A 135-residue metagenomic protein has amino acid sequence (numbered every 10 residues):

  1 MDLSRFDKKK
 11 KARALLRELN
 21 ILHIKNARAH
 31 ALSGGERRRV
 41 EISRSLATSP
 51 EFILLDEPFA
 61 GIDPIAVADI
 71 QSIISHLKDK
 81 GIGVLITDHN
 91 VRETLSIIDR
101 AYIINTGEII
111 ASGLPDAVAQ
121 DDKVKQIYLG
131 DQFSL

Functional and structural regions predicted by a protein language model:
R5-I24, S75: Conserved ABC ATPase "signature" region
R28-L32, E36: Conserved ABC ATPase signature
I42: Hydrophobic anchor residue at the start of the ABC signature
S49: Conserved catalytic motifs of ABC-family nucleotide-binding domains
I53-E57: Catalytic Walker B motif of ABC-type/P-loop ATPase nucleotide-binding domains
A68-K80: Helical segment within the ABC ATPase nucleotide-binding domain
